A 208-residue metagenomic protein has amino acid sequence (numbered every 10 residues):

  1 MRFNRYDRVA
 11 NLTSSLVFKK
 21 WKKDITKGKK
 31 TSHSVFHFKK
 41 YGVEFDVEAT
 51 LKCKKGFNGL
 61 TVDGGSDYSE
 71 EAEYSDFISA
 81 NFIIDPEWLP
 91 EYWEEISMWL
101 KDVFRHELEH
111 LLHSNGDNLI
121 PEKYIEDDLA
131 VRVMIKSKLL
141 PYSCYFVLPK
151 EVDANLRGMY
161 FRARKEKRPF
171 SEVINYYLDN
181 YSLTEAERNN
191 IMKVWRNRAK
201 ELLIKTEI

Functional and structural regions predicted by a protein language model:
M1-N4, I208: Non-Sec secretion/translocation targeting segments of pathogen effectors
F3-R8, L12: Proteolytic processing junctions in secreted/extracellular precursors, especially proprotein convertase/trypsin-like
N4, E94, M98-D102, C144-L148: Short, charged/polar micro-motifs that form catalytic or ligand-binding hotspots
T13-E44: Zn2+-dependent metallopeptidase catalytic core
T50-K101, L108-N115: Active-site scaffold of zinc-dependent metalloenzymes
M98, S114-F146: Post-HEXXH active-site segment of zinc metalloproteases
V103, L108-L111, G116-Y124, A163: Catalytic phosphate/metal-binding cores of nucleic-acid and nucleotide-processing enzymes, i.e., regions that mediate
S137-I208: Long, well-structured alpha-helical subdomains associated with metal-dependent extracellular/ecto-lumenal hydrolases
